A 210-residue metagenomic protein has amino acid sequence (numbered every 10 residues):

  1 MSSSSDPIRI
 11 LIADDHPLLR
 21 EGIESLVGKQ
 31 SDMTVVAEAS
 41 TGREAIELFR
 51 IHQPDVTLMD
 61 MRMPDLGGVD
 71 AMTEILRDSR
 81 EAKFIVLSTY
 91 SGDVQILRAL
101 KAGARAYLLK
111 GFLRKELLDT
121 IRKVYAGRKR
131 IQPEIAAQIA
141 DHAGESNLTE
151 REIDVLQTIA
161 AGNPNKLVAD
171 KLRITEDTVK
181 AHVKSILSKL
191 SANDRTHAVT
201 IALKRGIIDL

Functional and structural regions predicted by a protein language model:
D14, D60, S88: Active-site residues of response regulator receiver
L19, P64: The feature encodes the CheY-like receiver
D32-S40, L48, A192: Short hydrophobic/Thr-rich beta-strand motif most characteristic of the beta2 strand and flanking loop of CheY-like
T41-E44, D65-D70: Acidic catalytic/metal-coordinating carboxylates
E47, V69-E81: Short amphipathic alpha-helix used as the core "switch/output" element in two-component signaling
D55-T57, M61-R62: The short loop immediately C-terminal to the conserved phospho-acceptor aspartate in CheY-like receiver
V94-K101, R105-E150, D154, I207: Short, flexible helix-to-coil linker/hinge segments that flank and couple to helix-turn-helix
G162-H197: Recognition helix of helix-turn-helix DNA-binding domains
